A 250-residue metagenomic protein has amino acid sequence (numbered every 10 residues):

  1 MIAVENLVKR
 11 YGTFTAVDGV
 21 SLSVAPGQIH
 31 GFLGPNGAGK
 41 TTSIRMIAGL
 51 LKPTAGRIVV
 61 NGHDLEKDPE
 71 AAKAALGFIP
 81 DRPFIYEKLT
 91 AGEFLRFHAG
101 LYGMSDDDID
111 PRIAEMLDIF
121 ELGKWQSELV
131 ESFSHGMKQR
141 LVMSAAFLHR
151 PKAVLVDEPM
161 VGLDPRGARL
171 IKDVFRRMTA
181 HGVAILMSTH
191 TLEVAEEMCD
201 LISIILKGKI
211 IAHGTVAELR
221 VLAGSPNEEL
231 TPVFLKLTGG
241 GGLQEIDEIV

Functional and structural regions predicted by a protein language model:
R96, G100, D107-W125: Conserved ABC ATPase "signature" region
L129-G136: Conserved ABC ATPase signature
V154-E158: Catalytic Walker B motif of ABC-type/P-loop ATPase nucleotide-binding domains
A168-H181: Helical segment within the ABC ATPase nucleotide-binding domain
A195-E197: A short, surface-exposed alpha-helical micro-motif characterized by mixed small hydrophobic and charged/polar residues
H213-G214: ABC ATPase "signature
